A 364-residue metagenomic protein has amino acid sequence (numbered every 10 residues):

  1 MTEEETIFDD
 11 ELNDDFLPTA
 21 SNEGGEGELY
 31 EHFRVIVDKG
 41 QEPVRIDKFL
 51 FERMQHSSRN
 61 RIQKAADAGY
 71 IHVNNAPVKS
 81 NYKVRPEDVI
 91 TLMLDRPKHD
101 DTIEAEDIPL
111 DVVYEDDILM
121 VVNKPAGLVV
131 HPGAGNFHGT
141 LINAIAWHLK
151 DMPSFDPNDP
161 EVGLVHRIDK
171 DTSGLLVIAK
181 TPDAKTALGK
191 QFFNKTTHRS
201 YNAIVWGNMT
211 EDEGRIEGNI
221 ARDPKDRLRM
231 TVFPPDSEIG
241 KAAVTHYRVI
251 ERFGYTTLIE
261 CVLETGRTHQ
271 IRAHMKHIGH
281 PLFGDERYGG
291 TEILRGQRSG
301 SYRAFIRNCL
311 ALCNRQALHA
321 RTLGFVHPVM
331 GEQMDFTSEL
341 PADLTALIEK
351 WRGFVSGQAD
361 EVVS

Functional and structural regions predicted by a protein language model:
M1-S364: RNA pseudouridine synthases
